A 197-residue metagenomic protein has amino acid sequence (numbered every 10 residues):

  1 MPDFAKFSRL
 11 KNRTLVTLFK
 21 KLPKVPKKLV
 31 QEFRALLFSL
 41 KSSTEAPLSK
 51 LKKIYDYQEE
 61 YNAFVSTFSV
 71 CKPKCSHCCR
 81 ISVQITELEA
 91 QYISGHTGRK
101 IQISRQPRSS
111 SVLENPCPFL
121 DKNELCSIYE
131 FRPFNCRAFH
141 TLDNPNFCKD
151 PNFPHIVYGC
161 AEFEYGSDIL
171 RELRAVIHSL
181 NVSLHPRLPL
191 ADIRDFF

Functional and structural regions predicted by a protein language model:
M1-H77, I81-L125, Y129-F197: Short loop/turn segments that flank or connect secondary-structure elements
